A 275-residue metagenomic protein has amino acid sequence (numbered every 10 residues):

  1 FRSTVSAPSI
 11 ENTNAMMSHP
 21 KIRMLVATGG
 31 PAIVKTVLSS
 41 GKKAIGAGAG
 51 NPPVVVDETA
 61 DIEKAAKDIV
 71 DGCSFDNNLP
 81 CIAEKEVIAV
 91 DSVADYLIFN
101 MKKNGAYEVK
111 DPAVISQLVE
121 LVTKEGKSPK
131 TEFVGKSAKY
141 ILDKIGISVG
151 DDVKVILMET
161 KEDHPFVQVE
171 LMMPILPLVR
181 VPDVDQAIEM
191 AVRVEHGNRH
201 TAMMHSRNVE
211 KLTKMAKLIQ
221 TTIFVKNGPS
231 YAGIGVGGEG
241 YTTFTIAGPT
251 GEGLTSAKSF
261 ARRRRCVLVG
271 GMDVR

Functional and structural regions predicted by a protein language model:
R2, L25-V26, G50, V90 (+5 more regions): Buried hydrophobic positions in well-ordered alpha/beta secondary-structure cores of metabolic enzymes
R2-R23: A structured beta-alpha segment of the ubiquitous adenosine-cofactor-binding alpha/beta core
S6-N12, A32-I33, N51, N208-E210: Short acidic loop-to-helix transition motifs that present clustered carboxylates
M16-P20, D61, V122-P129, E170 (+1 more regions): Short, surface-exposed amphipathic charged segments that create phosphate/polyanion-binding patches used for binding
P20-K21, S40-G41, I219-Q220: Short, structured coil segments at secondary-structure junctions
L25-V37: Glycine-rich phosphate-binding loop
K35-E162: ALDH superfamily catalytic-core signature
I147-R275: Conserved C-terminal structural/oligomerization subdomain of aldehyde/semialdehyde dehydrogenase
